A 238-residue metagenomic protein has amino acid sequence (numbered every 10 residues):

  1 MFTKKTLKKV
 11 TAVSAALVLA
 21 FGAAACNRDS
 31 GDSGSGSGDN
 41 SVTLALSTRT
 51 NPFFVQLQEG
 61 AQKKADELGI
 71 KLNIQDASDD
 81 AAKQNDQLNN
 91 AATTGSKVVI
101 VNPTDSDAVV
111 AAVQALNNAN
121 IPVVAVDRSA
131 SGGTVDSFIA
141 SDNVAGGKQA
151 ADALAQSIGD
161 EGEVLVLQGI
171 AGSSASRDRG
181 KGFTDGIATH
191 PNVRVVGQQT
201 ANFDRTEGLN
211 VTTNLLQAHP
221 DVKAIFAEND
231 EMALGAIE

Functional and structural regions predicted by a protein language model:
F2-A15, L19, A25-E238: A residue-level marker of the well-folded mature domains of exported/periplasmic proteins
